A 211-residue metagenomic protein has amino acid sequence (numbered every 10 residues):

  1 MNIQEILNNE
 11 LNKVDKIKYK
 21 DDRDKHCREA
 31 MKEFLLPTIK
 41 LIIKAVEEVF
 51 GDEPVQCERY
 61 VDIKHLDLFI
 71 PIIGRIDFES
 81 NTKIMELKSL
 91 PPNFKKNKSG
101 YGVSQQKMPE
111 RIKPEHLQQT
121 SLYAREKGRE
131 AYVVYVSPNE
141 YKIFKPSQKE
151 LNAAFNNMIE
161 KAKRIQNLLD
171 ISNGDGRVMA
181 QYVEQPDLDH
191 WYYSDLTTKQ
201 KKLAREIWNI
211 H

Functional and structural regions predicted by a protein language model:
M1-I76, S80: Metal-dependent nuclease catalytic cores that hydrolyze phosphodiester bonds in DNA/RNA, characterized by
C27, M31, I112, S147 (+1 more regions): Residue-level preference for long, well-ordered alpha-helices that form the structural scaffold of enzyme catalytic
F34, E115, N157: Soluble or luminal CAZymes and related metallo-dependent hydrolases
Q56, E79-L87, A131-Y135: A structural signal for short, well-ordered beta-strand segments and their strand-loop junctions that often border
D62-K64, L90-P92, S137-Y141: Short, solvent-exposed loop/turn segments at secondary-structure junctions
I76-Q106, Y123: Conserved catalytic cores of phosphodiester-cleaving nucleases, focusing on short active-site segments
N97-S137: Catalytic cores of nucleic-acid endonucleases
R125-H211: Metal-dependent nuclease catalytic regions and adjoining charged, substrate-binding loops involved in nucleic-acid end
